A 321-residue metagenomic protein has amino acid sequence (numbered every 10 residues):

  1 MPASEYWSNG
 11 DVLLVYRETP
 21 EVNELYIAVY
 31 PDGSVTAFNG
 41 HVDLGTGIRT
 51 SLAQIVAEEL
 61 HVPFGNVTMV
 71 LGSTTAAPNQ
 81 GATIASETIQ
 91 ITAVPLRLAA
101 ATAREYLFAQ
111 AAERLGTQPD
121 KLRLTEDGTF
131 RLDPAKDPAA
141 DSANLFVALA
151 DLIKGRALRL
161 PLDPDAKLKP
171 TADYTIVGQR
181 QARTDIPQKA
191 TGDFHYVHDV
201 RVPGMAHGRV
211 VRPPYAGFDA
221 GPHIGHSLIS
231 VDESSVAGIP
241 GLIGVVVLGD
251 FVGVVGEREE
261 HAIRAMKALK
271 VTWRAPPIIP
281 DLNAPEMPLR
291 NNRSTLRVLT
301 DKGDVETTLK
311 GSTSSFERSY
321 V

Functional and structural regions predicted by a protein language model:
M1-V321: Structural alpha/beta core scaffold segments of enzyme domains
